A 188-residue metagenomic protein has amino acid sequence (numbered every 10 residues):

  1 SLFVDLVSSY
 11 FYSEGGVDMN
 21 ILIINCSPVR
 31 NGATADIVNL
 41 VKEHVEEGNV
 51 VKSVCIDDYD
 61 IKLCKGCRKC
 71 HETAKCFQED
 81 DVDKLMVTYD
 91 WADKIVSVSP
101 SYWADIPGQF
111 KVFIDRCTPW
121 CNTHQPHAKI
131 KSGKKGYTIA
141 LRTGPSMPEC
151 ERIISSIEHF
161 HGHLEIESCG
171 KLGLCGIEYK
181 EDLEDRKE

Functional and structural regions predicted by a protein language model:
V7-N122, P126, C169, G176-K187: N-terminal beta1-alpha1-beta2 submodule of the flavodoxin-like/Rossmannoid cofactor-binding fold
Q109, P126-C169: Short, glycine-/small-residue-rich phosphate/pyrophosphate-handling segment
R142-P145, C175-Y179: A short, flexible beta-alpha/helix-coil linker loop
